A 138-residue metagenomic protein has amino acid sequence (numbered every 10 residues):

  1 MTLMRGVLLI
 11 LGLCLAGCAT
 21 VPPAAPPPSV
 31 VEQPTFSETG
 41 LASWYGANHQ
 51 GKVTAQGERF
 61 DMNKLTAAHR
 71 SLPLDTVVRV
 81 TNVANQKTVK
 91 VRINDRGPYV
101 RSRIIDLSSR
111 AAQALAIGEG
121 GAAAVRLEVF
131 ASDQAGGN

Functional and structural regions predicted by a protein language model:
T2-R5, C14, C18-N138: Secreted/periplasmic proteins
L8-I10: Intrinsically disordered, low-complexity, charge-dense segments enriched in Lys/Arg and Glu/Asp interspersed
